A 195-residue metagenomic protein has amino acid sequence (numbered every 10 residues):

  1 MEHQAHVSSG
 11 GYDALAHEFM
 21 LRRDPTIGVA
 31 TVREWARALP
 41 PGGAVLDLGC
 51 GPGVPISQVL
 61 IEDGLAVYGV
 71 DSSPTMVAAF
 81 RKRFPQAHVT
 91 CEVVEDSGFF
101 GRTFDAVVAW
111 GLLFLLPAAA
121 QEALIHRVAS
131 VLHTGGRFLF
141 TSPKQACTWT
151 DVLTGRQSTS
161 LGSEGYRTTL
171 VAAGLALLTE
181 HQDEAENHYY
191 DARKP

Functional and structural regions predicted by a protein language model:
M1-P40, A44, G51-F100, A120-A123 (+2 more regions): Class I (Rossmann-like) S-adenosyl-L-methionine-dependent methyltransferase catalytic domain, capturing the SAM-binding
D105: Conserved acidic residues
V108: A conserved beta-strand element that flanks and buttresses the S-adenosyl-L-methionine
G111-L112: Short catalytic micro-motifs in class I SAM-dependent methyltransferases
P117-A118, L132-H133: Helix-to-beta-strand junctions that scaffold the AdoMet/dcAdoMet cofactor pocket in Class I SAM-dependent enzymes
